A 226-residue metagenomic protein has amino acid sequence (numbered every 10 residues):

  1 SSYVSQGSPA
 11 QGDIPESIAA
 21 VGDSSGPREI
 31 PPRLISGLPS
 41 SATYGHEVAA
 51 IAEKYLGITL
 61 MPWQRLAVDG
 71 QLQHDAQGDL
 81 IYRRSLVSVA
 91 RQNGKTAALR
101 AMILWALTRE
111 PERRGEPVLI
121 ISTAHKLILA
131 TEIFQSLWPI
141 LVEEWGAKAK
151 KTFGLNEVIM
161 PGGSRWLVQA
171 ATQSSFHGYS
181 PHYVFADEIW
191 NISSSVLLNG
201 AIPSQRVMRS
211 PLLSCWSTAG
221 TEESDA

Functional and structural regions predicted by a protein language model:
S1-A226: Phosphate/NTP-binding elements of NTP-utilizing enzymes
